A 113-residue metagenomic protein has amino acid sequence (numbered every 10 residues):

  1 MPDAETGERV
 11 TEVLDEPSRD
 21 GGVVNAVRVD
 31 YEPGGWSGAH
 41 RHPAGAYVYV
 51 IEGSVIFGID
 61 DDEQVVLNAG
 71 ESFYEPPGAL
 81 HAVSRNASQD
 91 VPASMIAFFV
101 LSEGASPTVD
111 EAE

Functional and structural regions predicted by a protein language model:
M1-N25, G58, F73, T108-E113: A short, N-terminal "cap"/entry segment at the start of jelly-roll beta-barrel domains of the cupin/DSBH fold
R9-L14, N68, H81-V83: Short structured motifs
R19-G21, Y31, S54, D61-G78: Short acidic-glycine-tyrosine-enriched beta hairpin
D20-R41, Y47: Short, surface-exposed binding/anchoring microloops in extracellular/periplasmic proteins
D30, H42-F57, V100: Short, conserved beta-strand element in jelly-roll/cupin
S37-H42, I59, V66, S84-N86: Short histidine-centered beta-strand/loop micro-motifs that create catalytic or ligand/metal-coordination sites
G38-R41, G45-V50, V65, F73: His/acidic/aromatic-lined binding-pocket segments of jelly-roll/cupin-type domains and related regulatory beta-sandwich
E63-Q64, G78-A105: Ligand-binding loop in jelly-roll beta-barrel domains
